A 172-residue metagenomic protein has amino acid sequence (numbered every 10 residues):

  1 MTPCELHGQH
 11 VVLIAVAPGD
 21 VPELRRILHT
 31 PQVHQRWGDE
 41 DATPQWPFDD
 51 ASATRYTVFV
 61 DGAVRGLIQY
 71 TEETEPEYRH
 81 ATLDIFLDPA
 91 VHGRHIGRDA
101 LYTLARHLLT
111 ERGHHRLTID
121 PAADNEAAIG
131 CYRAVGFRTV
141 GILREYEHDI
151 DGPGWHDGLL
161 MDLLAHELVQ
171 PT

Functional and structural regions predicted by a protein language model:
M1-W46, L164-T172: A short, well-structured alpha-helix characteristic of acyl/acetyltransferase catalytic modules
V11, A63-L67, H156: Glycine-rich phosphate/pyrophosphate-binding loop shared by adenosine-nucleotide-utilizing enzymes
V16, L87, P121: Hydrophobic adenine-recognition pocket in adenosine-nucleotide-binding enzymes
Q35-H92, R98, H107, L164-L168: Acetyl-CoA-dependent GNAT
R98, A123-G141: Conserved active-site alpha-helix within GNAT-family acetyltransferase domains
T110-D120: Conserved GNAT acetyl-CoA-binding A-motif
T118-P121, R138-H156: Conserved catalytic-core motifs of GNAT/GCN5-like acyltransferases
